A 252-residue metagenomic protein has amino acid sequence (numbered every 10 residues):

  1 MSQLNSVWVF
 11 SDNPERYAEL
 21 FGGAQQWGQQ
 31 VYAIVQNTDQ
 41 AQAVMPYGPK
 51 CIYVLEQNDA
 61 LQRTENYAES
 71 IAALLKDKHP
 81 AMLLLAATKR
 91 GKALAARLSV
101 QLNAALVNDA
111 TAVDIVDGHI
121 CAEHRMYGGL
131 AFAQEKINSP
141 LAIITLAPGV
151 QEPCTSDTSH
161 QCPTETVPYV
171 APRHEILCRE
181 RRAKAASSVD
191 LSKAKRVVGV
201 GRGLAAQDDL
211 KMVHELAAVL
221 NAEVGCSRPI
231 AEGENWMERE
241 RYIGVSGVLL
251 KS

Functional and structural regions predicted by a protein language model:
M1-S252: N-terminal glycine-rich FAD/FM-binding segment characteristic of electron-transfer flavoproteins
